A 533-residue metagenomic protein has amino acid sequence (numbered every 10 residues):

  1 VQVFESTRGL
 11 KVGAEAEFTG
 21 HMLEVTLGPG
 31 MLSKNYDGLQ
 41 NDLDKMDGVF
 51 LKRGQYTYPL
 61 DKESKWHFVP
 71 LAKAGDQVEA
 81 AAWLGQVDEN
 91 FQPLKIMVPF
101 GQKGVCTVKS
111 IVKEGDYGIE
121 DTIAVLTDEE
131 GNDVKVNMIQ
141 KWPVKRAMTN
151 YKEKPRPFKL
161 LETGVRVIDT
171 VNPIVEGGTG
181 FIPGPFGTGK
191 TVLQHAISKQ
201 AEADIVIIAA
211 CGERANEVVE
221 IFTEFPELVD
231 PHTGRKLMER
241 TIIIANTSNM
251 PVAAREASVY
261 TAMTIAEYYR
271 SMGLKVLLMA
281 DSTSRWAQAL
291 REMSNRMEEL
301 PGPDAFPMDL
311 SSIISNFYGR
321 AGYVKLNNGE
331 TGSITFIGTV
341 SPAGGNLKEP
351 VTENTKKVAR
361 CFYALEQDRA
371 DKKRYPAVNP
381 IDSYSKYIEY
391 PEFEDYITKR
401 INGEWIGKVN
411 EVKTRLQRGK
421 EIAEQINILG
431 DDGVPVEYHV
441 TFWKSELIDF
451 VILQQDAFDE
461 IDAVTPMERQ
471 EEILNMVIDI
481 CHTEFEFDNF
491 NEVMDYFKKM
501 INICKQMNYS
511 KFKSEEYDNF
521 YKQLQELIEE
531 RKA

Functional and structural regions predicted by a protein language model:
V1-K52: N-terminal accessory targeting/assembly segments
Q2-T7, G20-H21, D37-L39, D61-A74 (+2 more regions): A structural micro-motif recognizing beta-strand termini and the immediately following turn/loop segments
T19, G38, V87, L126-T127 (+1 more regions): Residue-level recognition of conserved beta-strand edge/terminus positions
N35, W83, C106-V108: Conserved hydrophobic positions within beta-strands
D37-L43, E89-Q92, K113-D116: Short, conserved beta-turn/loop elements at beta-strand boundaries and strand-helix junctions
M46-E89, K95-G101, G118-T179, L193-A196 (+2 more regions): P-loop NTPase nucleotide-binding/switch module
T170-V171, G177-I501, K513: P-loop NTPase catalytic core
D488-A533: C-terminal amphipathic alpha-helical interaction region
